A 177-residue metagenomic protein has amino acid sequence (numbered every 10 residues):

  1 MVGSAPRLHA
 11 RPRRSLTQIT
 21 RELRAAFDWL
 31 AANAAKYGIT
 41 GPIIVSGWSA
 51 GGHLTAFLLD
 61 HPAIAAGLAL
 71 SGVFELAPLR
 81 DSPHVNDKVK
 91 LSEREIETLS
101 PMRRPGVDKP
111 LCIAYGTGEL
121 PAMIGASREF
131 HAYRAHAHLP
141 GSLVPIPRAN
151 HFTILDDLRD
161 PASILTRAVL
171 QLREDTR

Functional and structural regions predicted by a protein language model:
M1-R177: Alpha/beta-hydrolase superfamily serine-hydrolase fold, recognizing
